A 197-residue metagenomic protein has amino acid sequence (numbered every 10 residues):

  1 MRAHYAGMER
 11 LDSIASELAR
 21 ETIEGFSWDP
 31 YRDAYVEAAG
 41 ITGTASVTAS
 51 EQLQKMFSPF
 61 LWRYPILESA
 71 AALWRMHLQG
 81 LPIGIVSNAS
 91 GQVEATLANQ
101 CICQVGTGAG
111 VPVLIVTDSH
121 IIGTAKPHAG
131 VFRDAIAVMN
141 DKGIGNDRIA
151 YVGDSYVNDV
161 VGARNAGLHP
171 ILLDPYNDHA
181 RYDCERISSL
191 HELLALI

Functional and structural regions predicted by a protein language model:
R2-Q54: A metal-dependent, Asp-based hydrolase signature
H4-Y5, Y31, F57, F132 (+2 more regions): Aromatic side chains
S16-R20, L61, H120: Residue-level detector of alpha-helix boundaries and kinks
G43-S46, R63-P65, A70-H77, L81-I197: Asp-based, Mg2+/Mn2+-dependent phosphohydrolase catalytic module
Q52-R63: Surface-exposed cleft-lining segments at the edges of enzyme active sites
